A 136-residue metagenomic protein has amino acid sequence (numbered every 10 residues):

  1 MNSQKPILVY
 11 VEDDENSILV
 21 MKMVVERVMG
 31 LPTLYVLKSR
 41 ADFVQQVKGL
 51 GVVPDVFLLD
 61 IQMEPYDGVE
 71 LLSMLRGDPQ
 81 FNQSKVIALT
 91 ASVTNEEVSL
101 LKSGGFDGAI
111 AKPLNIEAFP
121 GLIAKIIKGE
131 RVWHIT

Functional and structural regions predicted by a protein language model:
K5-V25, F57: Conserved acidic segment of CheY-like receiver
K22, E70, V93-A109, G121: Alpha4 helix (beta4-alpha4-beta5 surface) of REC/receiver domains from two-component response regulators
V36-V56: Acidic, metal-coordinating helix/loop segments flanking the phosphotransfer/catalytic sites of two-component signaling
S39, D67-S73: Acidic catalytic/metal-coordinating carboxylates
D60-I61, T90: Active-site residues of response regulator receiver
E64-P65, T94: The feature encodes the CheY-like receiver
N82-V93, F106: A short, hydrophobic beta-strand element within the central beta-sheet of small alpha/beta folds
L114-I123: C-terminal output helix
